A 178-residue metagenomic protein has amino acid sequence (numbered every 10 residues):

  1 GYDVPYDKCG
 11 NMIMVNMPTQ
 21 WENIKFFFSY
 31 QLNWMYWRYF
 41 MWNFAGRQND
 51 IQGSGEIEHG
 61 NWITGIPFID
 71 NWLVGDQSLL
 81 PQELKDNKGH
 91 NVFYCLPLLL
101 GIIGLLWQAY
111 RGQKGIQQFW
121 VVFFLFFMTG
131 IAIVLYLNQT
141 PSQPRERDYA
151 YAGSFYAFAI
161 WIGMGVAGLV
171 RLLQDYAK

Functional and structural regions predicted by a protein language model:
G1-L105: Lumenal/periplasmic acceptor-binding loop at the mouth of the active site in multi-pass, GT-C-fold membrane enzymes
N87-H90, G115-Q118, V134-A152: Membrane-interface catalytic loops of GT-C/OST-like multi-pass glycosylation enzymes that act
F93, G112-F126: Membrane-interfacial loop-to-transmembrane alpha-helix junctions, especially the N-terminal start
R111-K114, A159-K178: Membrane-interface junctions at the ends of membrane-embedded or membrane-associated helices
L125-L135: Aromatic-anchored segments of alpha-helical transmembrane domains
Q143-G168: Hydrophobic/aromatic-rich transmembrane helices and adjacent perimembrane loops
